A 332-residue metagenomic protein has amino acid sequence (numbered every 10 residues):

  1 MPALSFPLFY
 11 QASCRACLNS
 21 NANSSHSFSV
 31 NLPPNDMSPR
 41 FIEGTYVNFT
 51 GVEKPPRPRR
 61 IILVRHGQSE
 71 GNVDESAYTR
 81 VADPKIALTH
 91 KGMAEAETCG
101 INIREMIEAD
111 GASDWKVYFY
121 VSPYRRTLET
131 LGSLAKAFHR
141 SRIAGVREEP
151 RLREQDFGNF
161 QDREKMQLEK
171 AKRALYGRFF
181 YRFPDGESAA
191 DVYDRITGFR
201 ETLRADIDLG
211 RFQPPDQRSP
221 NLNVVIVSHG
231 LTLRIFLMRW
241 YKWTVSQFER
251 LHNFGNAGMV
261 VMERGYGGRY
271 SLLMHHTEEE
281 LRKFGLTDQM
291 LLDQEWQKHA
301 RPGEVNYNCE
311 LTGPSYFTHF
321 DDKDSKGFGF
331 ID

Functional and structural regions predicted by a protein language model:
P2, F6-C14, F28-R142, D185-I196 (+1 more regions): Active-site-proximal alpha-helix that buttresses catalytic centers in soluble enzyme cores
P2-R60, A109, K136, R140 (+6 more regions): Acidic, low-complexity terminal tails and accessory targeting/binding regions of phosphate-metabolizing enzymes
V64, V227-S228: A conserved hydrophobic position in a structured secondary element of the catalytic/binding core that shapes
G67, G230-L231: Active-site metal-binding loops of divalent metal-dependent hydrolases
E70-T79, D162-A174: Short, flexible, mixed-charge acidic loops at enzyme active sites
G111-P123, R211-R218, N223-V227: Short glycine-rich phosphate-binding loop at a beta-alpha junction
K172-D191: Short glycine/proline- and acidic residue-enriched helix-loop micro-motifs that form flexible lids or anion-recognition
